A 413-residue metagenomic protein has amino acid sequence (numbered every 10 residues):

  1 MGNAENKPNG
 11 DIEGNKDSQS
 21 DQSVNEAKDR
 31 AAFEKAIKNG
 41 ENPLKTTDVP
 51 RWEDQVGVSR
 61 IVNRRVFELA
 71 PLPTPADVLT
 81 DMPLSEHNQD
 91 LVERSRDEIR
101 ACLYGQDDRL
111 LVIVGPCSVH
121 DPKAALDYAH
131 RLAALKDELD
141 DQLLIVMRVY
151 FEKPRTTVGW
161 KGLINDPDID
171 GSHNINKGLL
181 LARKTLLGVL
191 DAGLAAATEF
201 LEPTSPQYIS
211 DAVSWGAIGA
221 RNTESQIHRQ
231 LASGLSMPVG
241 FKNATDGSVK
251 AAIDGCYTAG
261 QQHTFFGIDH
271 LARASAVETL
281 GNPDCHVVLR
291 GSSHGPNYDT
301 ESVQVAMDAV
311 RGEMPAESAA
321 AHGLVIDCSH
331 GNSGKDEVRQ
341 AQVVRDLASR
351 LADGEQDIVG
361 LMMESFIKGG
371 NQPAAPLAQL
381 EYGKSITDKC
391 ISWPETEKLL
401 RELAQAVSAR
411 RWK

Functional and structural regions predicted by a protein language model:
M1-P73, K413: Eukaryotic N-terminal low-complexity, Ser/Thr- and Lys/Arg-rich leader segments that predominantly function as
D48, G57-V62, A129, Q142-A309 (+7 more regions): Active-site-facing alpha/beta catalytic cores
N63-L103: N- or domain-start disorder-to-order transition segments that initiate the globular core
L103-Q106, K136-D140, L187-G193, R311-A319: Acidic (Asp/Glu)-rich catalytic clusters
L111-A124, D388: Conserved phosphate/anionic-ligand binding catalytic regions in large, soluble enzymes, centered on
G115, I326, S392: Conserved, mostly hydrophobic/aromatic
F366-R411: Internal helix-turn-beta structural module
